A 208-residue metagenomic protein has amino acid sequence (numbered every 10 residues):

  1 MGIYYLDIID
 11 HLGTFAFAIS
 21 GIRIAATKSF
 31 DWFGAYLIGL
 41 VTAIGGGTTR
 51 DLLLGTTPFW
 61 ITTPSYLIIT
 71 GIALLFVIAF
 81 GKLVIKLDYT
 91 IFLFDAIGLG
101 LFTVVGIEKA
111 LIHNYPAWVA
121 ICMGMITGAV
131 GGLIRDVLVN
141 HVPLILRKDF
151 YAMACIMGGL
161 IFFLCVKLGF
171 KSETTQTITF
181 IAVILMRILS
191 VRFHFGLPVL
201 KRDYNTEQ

Functional and structural regions predicted by a protein language model:
M1, F195-Q208: Intrinsically disordered, low-complexity non-transmembrane regions of multi-pass membrane transporters
M1-Y5, D51-I61, I107-V119, L164-T175: Helix-coil boundary and interhelical linker segments in multi-pass alpha-helical membrane proteins
G2-T14, P58-I72, P116-G128: Structural signature of hydrophobic alpha-helical transmembrane segments
D7-S20, I38-V41: The first (N-terminal) embedded transmembrane alpha-helix
A18-K28, D51, L75-D88, L133-P143 (+1 more regions): C-terminal ends of transmembrane helices
F33-G39, T63-I68, D88-L99, A120-M123 (+1 more regions): Cytoplasmic-side transmembrane-helix entry/capping segments in multi-pass membrane proteins
G39-G47, T70, D95-E108, I126-A129 (+3 more regions): Small-residue-rich segments of transmembrane alpha-helices in multi-pass membrane proteins, especially helix faces
I72-A110: Ordered, amphipathic secondary-structure segments that act as subunit-interaction surfaces in large macromolecular
